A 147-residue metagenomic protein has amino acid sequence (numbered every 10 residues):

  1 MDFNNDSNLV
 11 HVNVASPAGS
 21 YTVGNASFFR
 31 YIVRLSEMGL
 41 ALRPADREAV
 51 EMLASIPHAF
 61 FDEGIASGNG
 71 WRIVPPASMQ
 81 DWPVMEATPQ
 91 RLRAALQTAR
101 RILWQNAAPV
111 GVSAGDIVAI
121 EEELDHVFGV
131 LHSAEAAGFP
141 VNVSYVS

Functional and structural regions predicted by a protein language model:
M1-F139, Y145-S147: Acidic (Asp/Glu-rich) sequence patches and key acidic residues that form negatively charged surfaces used
